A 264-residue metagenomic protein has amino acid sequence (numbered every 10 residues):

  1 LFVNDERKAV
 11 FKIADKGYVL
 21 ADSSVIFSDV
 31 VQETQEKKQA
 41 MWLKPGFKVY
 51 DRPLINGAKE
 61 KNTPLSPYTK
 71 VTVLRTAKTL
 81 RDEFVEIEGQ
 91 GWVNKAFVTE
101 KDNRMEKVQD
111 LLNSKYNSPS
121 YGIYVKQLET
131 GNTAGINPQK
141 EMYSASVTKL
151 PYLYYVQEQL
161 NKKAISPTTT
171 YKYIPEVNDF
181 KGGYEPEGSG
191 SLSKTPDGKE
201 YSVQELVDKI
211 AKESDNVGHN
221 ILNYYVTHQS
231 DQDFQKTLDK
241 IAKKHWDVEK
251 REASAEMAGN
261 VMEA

Functional and structural regions predicted by a protein language model:
L1-S24, P64-F97: SH3/SH3-like beta-barrel superfamily modules
E6-K8, A14, K44, D82 (+5 more regions): Extracytoplasmic
K12-A14, Y18-L20, E86-E88, W92 (+5 more regions): Soluble periplasmic/extracytoplasmic beta-strand elements of cell-envelope proteins
S23-L43, P53-L54, F97-L112, G188-K194: Intrinsically disordered, low-complexity Ser/Thr-rich linker and spacer segments in cell-wall-related proteins
R52-P67: SH3/SH3-like (including bacterial SH3b) beta-barrel domains that bind proline-rich motifs or cell-wall ligands
F97-E141: Beta-lactamase-like hydrolase cores
M105, Y173-E176, F180-A264: Active-site-adjacent helix/loop patches that line small-molecule binding or acyl-intermediate pockets
G131, Y143-Y173, I210: Active-site SXXK
